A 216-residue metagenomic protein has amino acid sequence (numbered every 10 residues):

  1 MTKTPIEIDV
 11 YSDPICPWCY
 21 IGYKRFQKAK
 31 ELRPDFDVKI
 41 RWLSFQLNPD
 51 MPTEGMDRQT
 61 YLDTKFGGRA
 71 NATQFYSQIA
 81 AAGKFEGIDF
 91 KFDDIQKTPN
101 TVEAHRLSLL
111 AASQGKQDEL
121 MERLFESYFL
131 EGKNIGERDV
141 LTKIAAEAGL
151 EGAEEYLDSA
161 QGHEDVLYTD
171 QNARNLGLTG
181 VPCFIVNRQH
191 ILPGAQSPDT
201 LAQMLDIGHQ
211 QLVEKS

Functional and structural regions predicted by a protein language model:
T4-I15, I21-V38, L109-S216: C-terminal cap of thioredoxin/glutaredoxin-like
Y23-Y128, Q211: Structural alpha/beta surface segment adjacent to cysteine/selenocysteine redox centers across thiol/disulfide enzymes
